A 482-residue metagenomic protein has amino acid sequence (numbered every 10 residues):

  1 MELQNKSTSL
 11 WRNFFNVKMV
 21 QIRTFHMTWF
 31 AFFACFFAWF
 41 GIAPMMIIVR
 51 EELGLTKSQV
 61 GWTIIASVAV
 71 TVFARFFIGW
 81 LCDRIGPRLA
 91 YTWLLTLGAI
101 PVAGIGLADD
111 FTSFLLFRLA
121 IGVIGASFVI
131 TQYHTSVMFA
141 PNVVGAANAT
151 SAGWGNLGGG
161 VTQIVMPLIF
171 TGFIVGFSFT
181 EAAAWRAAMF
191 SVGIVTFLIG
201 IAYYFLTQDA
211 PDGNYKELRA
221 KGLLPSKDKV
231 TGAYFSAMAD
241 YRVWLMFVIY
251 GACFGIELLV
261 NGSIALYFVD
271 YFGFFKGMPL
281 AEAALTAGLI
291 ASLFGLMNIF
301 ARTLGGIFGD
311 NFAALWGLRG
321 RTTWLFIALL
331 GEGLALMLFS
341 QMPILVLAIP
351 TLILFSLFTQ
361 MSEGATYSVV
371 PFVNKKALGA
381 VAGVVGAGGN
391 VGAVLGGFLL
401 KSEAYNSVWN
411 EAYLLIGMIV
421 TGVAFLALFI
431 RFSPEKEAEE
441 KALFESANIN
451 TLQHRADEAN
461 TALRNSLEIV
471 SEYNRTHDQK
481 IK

Functional and structural regions predicted by a protein language model:
E2-N5, Y204-G232, K436-I449: Flexible cytoplasmic inter-helical loops of multi-pass small-molecule transporters
I42-M46, A237-G306, E363: Extracytoplasmic gate region of multi-pass secondary transporters
F73-F111: Conserved MFS/SLC helix-loop-helix module at the cytosolic interface between two early adjacent transmembrane helices
Y91, F114, L318, T322-L325: Primarily marks hydrophobic transmembrane alpha-helices of the MFS/SLC 12-helix fold
T96-D109, F326-P343: C-terminal ends and interior cores of transmembrane alpha-helices in multi-pass membrane transporters/permeases
F117-G155: Cytoplasmic helix-loop-helix junction between adjacent transmembrane helices in 12-TM secondary transporters
G145-T171, N298, G383-G396: Glycine-rich segments within core transmembrane alpha-helices of 12-TM secondary carriers
G193-L218, V423-F432: C-terminal membrane-cytosol helix-exit motif in multi-pass small-molecule transporters
